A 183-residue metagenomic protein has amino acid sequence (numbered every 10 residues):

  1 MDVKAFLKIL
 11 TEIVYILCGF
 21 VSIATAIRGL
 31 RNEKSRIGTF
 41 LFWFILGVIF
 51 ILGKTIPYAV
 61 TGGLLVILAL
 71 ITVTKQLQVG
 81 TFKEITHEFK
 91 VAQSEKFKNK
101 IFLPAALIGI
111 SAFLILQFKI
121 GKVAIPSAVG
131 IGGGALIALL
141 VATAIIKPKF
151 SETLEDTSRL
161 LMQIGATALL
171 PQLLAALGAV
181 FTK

Functional and structural regions predicted by a protein language model:
D2-K4, I49-P57, G109-Q117, L169-K183: Hydrophobic alpha-helical transmembrane segments in multi-pass integral membrane proteins
D2-T11, L52-T61, S94-F97, I120-G132: Interfacial loop-to-helix junctions that mark the boundaries of transmembrane helices in multi-pass membrane
T11-G29, S35-I85, I108-A112: Transmembrane-helix bundle segments that line or gate the permeation/cavity pathway in multi-pass membrane proteins
I23-R36, L70-G80, S111-G121, G130-K149 (+1 more regions): Structural signal for alpha-helical transmembrane segments and their membrane-water exit/capping regions in multi-pass
S35-W43, E95-N99, E155-Q163: Cytoplasmic-side transmembrane-helix entry/capping segments in multi-pass membrane proteins
T39-L46, A59-L70, K100-S111, I125-I145 (+1 more regions): Hydrophobic mid-bilayer segments of alpha-helices in multi-pass membrane transport proteins, especially secondary
T81-K98, F150-R159: Flexible interhelical linker loops that connect adjacent transmembrane helices in multi-pass membrane transporters
S127-I137, E155-T182: Core transmembrane alpha-helical segments of multi-pass membrane transporters/permeases
